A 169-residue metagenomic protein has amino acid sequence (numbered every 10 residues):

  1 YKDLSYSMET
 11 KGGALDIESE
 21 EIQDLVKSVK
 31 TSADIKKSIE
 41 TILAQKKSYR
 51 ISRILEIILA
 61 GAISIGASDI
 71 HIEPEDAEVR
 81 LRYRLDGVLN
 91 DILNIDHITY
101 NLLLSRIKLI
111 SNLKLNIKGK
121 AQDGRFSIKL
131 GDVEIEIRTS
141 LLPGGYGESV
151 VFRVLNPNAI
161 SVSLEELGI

Functional and structural regions predicted by a protein language model:
Y1-E148, R153-G168: N-terminal, intrinsically disordered, highly charged
